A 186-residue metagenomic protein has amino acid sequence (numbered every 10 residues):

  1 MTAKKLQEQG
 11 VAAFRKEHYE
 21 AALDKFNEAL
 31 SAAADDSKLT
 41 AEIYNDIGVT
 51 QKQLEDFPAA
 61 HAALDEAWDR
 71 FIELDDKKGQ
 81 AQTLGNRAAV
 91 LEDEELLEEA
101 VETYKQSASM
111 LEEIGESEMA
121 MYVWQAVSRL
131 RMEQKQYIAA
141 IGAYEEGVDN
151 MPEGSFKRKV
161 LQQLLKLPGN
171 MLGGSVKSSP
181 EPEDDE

Functional and structural regions predicted by a protein language model:
A3, Y144, V148-E186: Terminal, low-structured helical/coil segments at or just beyond the last alpha-helical repeat
K4-R15, D24, K38-Q53, W68 (+4 more regions): Conserved alpha-helical positions within TPR/SEL1-like repeat arrays
S31-A33, Q51, F71, L111 (+2 more regions): Eukaryotic all-alpha helical interaction scaffolds
D35, D75, G115, S155-F156: Structural signature of alpha-solenoid helical repeat scaffolds
